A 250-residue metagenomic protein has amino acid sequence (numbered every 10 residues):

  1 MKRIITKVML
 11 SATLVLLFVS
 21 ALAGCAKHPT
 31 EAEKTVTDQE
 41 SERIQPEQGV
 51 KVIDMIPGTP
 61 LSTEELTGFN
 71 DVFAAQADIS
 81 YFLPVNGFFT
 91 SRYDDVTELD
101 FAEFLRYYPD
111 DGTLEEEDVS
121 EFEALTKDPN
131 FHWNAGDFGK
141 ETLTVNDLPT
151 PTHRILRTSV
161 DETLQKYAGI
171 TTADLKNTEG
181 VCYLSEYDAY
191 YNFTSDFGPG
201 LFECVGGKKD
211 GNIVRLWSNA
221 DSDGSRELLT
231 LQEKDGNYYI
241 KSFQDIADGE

Functional and structural regions predicted by a protein language model:
R3-P29: Sec-dependent N-terminal signal peptides of Gram-positive bacterial secreted proteins and lipoproteins
A32-E250: Mature, Sec-exported extracytoplasmic domains of Gram-positive
